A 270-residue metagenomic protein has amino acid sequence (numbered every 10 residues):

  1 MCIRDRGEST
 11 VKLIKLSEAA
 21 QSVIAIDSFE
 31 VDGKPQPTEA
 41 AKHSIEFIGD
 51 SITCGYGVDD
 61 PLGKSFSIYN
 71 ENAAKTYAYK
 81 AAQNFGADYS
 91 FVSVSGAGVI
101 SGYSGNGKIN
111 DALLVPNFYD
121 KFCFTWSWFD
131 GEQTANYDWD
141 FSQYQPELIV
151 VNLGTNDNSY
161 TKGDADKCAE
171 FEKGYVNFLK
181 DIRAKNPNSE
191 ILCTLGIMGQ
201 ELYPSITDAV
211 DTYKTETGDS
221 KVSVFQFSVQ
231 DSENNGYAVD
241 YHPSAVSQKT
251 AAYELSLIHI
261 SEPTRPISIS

Functional and structural regions predicted by a protein language model:
M1-I3, I258-S270: Single conserved hydrophobic/aromatic residue that forms the stacking wall/gate of nucleotide- or nucleobase-binding
M1-I48, I52-A73: N-terminal secretory targeting modules
S44-I48, T53, Y89-S93, E147-N152 (+2 more regions): Structural recognition of the beta-strand scaffold that forms the well-ordered cores of secreted hydrolase catalytic
V58, G63-A165, A169, I197-T207 (+2 more regions): Conserved SGNH/GDSL esterase-like catalytic core that processes O-acyl groups on lipids and polysaccharides
Y77, F171-G174, F178, I206-A209 (+1 more regions): A general structural detector for well-ordered alpha-helical segments in enzyme core domains, enriched
K80-A87, D181-S189, Y213-T217: A structural motif corresponding to the C-terminal end of an alpha-helix and its immediate exit/capping segment
F171-N186, E201, E254: Active-site neighborhood of glycoside hydrolase catalytic domains
E190-A238, S247-L257, S261: Extracellular serine-dependent O-acyl
